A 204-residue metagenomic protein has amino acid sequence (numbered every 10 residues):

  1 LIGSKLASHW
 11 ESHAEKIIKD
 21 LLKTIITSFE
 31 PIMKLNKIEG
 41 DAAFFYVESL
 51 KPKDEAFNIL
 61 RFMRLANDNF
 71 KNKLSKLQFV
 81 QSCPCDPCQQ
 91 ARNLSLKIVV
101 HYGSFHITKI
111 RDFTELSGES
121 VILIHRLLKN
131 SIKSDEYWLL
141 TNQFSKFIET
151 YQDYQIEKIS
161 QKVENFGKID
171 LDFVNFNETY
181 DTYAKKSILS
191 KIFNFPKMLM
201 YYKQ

Functional and structural regions predicted by a protein language model:
L1-R61: Catalytic NTP-binding/metal-coordinating core of nucleotidyl cyclase/transferase enzymes
I2, I17-I18, I25-I26, I32 (+11 more regions): Weak global preference for isoleucine
K23, T27-E30, D68-K71, S75 (+3 more regions): Generic surface-pattern signal
N36, P87-A91, K162: Sterically constrained small-residue positions within well-ordered secondary structures of folded domains
G40, G103, G118, K162-G167: Glycine-centered flexibility motif
F45, V100, D172-V174: Short beta-strand element of the conserved SAM-dependent methyltransferase core
K51-E157: Catalytic beta-strand-to-alpha-helix segment of the class III nucleotidyl cyclase homology domain
K133-Q204: Intrinsically disordered, glycine/charged-rich C-terminal tails and inter-domain linkers that flank nucleotidyl cyclase
